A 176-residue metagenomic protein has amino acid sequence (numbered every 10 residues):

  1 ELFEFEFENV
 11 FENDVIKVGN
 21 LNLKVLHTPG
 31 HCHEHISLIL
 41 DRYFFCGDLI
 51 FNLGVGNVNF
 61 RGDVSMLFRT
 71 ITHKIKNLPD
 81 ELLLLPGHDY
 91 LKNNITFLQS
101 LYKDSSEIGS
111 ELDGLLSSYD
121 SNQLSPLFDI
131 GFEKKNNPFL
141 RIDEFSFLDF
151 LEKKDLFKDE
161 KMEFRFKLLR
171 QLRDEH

Functional and structural regions predicted by a protein language model:
F7-Y102, K167-R170: Catalytic core of the metallo-beta-lactamase
H73-L83, K92-H176: Accessory terminal helices/loops
